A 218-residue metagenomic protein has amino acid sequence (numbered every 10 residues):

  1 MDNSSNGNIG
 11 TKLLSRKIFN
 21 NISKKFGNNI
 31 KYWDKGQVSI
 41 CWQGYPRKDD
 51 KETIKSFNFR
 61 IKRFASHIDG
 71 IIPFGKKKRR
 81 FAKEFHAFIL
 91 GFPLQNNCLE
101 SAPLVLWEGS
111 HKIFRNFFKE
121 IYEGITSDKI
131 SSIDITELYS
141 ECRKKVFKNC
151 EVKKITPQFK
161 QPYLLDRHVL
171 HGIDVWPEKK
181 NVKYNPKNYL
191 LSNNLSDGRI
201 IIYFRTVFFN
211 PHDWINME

Functional and structural regions predicted by a protein language model:
M1-R143, K148-V152: Non-heme Fe(II) oxygenase catalytic core, chiefly the N-lobe of the double-stranded beta-helix
G36, H86-F88, Q161, H171 (+1 more regions): Residue-level detector of short, conserved catalytic/binding motifs and their immediate flanks
Y45, Q95-L99, H111-K112, P162-L164 (+2 more regions): Short, solvent-exposed loop/turn segments at secondary-structure junctions
E151-L164: Short acidic-glycine-tyrosine-enriched beta hairpin
L164, H168-E218: Non-heme Fe(II)/2-oxoglutarate
